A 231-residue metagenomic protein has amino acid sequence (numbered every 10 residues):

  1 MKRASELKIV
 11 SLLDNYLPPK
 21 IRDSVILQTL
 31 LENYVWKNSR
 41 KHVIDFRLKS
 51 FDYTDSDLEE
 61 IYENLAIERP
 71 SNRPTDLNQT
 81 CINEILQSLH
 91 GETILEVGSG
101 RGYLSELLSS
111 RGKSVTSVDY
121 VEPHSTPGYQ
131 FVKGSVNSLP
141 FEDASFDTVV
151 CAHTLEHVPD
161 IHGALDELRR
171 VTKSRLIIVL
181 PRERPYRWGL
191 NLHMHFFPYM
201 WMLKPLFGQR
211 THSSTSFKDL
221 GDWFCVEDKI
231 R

Functional and structural regions predicted by a protein language model:
M1-S138, E142, L165, R182 (+1 more regions): Conserved N-terminal segment of class I S-adenosyl-L-methionine
G91, F146-D147, K173: Local beta-strand N-terminus motif with an aromatic residue
G112-K113, T172-S174: A short helix->loop->beta-strand "cap" motif at the edges of active sites that frequently abuts
V150: A conserved beta-strand element that flanks and buttresses the S-adenosyl-L-methionine
H153-H157: Short catalytic micro-motifs in class I SAM-dependent methyltransferases
V158-E167: A short, conserved alpha-helix within the catalytic core of class I
S174-R182: Conserved beta-strand signature within the Rossmann-like core of class I S-adenosyl-L-methionine
